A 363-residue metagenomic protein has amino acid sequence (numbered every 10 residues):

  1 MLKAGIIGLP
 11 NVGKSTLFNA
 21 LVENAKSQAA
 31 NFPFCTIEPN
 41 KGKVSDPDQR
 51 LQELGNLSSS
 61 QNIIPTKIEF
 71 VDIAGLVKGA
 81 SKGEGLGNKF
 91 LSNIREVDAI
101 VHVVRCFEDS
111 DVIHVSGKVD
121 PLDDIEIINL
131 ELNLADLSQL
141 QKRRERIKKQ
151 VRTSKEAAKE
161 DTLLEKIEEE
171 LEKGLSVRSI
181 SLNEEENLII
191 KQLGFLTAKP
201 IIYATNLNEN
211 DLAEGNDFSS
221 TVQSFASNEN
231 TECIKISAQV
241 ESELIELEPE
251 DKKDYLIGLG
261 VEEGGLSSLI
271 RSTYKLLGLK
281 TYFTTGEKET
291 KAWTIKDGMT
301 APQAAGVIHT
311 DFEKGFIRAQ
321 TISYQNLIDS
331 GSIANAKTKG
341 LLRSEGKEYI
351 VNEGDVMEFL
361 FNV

Functional and structural regions predicted by a protein language model:
M1-E84, N88-D109: Conserved G1/Walker A P-loop phosphate-binding module
L2-I7, V12, F18, R146-E353 (+1 more regions): C-terminal-of-GTPase-core extension/linker across diverse P-loop GTPases
N24, R50-L51, G75-V77, R105-D111 (+5 more regions): Conserved nucleotide-binding/hydrolysis micro-motifs of P-loop NTPases
A30, V112-S116, G215-D217: Short amphipathic alpha-helical segments
F34, D48-L51, K67-F70, E84-V97 (+8 more regions): Amphipathic alpha-helical transducer elements in NTP-driven molecular machines
G87-Q192, I234: Long, charged N-terminal accessory/stalk domains
